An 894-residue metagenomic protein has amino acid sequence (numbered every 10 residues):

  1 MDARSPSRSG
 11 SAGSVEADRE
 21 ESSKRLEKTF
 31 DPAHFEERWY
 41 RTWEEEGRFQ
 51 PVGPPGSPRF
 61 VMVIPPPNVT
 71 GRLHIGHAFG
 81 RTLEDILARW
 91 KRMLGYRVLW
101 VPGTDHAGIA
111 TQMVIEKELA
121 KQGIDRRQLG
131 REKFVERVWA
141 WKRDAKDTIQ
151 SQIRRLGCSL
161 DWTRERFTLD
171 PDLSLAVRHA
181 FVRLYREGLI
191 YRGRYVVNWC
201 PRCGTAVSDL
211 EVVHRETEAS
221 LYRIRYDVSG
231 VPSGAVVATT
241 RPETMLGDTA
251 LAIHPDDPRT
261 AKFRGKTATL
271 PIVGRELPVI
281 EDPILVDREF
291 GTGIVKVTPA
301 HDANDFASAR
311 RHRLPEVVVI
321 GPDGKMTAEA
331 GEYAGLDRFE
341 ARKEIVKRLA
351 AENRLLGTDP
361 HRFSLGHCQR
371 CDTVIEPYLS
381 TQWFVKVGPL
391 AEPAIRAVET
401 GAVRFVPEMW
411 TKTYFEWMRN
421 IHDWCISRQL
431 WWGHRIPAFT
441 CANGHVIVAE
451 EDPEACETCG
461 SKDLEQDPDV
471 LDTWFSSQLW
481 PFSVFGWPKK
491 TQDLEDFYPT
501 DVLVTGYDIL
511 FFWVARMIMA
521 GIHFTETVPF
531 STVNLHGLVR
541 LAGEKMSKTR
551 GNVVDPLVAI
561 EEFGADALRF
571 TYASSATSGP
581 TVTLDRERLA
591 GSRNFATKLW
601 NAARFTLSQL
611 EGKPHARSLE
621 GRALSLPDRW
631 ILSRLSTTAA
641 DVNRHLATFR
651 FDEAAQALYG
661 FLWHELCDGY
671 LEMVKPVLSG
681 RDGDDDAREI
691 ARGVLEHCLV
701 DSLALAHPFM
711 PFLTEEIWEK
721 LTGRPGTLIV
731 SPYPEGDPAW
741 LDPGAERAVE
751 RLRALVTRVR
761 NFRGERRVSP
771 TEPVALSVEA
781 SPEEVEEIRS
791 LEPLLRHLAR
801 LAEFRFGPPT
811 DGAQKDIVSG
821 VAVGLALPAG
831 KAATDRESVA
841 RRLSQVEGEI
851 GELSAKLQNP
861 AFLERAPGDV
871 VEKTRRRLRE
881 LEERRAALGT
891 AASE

Functional and structural regions predicted by a protein language model:
D2-D256, I284, T298-A330, R354-A394 (+6 more regions): N-terminal, positively charged nucleic-acid-binding surface of large information/translation enzymes
K28-F30, F35-Y40, R155, S159-L160 (+9 more regions): NTP-handling and nucleic-acid-processing catalytic cores
D105, P201, S208-V213, E454 (+5 more regions): Acidic, turn-prone loop/beta-hairpin segments
D147, I153, N594-L607, L626-T638 (+7 more regions): Core structural elements
R215, V297-A300, F339, E376 (+7 more regions): Conserved phosphate-binding loops in nucleotide/dinucleotide-binding enzymes
L285, H312-G324, L430-G433, P437-A442 (+1 more regions): Alpha-helical recognition segments enriched in aromatics with Gly/Pro capping that present substrate-recognition
H367-C371, L538-A542, S547-L624, T722-R724 (+4 more regions): Catalytic adenosine-cofactor/nucleotide-binding cores of aminoacyl-tRNA synthetases and other
A590, E719-E894: C-terminal low-complexity, glycine/proline- and small-hydrophobic-enriched intrinsically disordered tails that act as
